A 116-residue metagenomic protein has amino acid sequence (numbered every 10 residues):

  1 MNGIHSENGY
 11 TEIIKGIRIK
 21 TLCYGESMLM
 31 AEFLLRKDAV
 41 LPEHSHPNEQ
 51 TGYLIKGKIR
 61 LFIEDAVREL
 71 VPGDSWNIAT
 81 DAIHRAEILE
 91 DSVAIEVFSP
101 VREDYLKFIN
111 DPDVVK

Functional and structural regions predicted by a protein language model:
M1-S27, I109-K116: A short, N-terminal "cap"/entry segment at the start of jelly-roll beta-barrel domains of the cupin/DSBH fold
A31-S45: Conserved short histidine dyad/triad with adjacent acidic residue
N48-I59, E64: Glycine- and acidic-residue-biased ligand/ion/polar-headgroup-sensing regions
I55-K56, V71-P72, E90: A cytosolic small-molecule/anion-sensing beta-strand core signal
K58-R60, V67, I83, S92-V93: Structural motif
D65-T80: Short acidic-glycine-tyrosine-enriched beta hairpin
T80-D104: Ligand-binding loop in jelly-roll beta-barrel domains
